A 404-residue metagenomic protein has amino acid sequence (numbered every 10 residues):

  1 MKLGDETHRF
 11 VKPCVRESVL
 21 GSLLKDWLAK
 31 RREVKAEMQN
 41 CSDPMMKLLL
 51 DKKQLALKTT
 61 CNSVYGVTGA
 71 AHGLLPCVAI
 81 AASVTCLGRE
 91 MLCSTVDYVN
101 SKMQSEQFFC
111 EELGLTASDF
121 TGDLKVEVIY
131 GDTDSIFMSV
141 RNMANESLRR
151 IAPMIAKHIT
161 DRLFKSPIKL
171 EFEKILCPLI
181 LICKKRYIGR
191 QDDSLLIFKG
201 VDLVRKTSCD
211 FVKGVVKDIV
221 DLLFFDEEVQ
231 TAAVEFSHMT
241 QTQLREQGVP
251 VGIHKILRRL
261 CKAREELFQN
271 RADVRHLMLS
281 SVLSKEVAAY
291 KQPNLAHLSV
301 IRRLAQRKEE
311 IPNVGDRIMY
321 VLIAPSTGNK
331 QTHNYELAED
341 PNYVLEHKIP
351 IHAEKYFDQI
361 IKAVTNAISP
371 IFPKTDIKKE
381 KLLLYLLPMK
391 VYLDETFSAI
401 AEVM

Functional and structural regions predicted by a protein language model:
M1-V11, V15-L23, S42-T60, A79-T133 (+1 more regions): DNA-dependent DNA polymerase catalytic subunits
L24-C41, L57: Non-transmembrane amphipathic alpha-helical segments
E37-N40, A70, N142: General structural signal for alpha-helix termini and helix-helix connectors
N62-A71: Histidine-centered catalytic/metal-binding microenvironments
A70-A82: Inter-lobe coupling/hinge region of RecA-like P-loop helicase motors
